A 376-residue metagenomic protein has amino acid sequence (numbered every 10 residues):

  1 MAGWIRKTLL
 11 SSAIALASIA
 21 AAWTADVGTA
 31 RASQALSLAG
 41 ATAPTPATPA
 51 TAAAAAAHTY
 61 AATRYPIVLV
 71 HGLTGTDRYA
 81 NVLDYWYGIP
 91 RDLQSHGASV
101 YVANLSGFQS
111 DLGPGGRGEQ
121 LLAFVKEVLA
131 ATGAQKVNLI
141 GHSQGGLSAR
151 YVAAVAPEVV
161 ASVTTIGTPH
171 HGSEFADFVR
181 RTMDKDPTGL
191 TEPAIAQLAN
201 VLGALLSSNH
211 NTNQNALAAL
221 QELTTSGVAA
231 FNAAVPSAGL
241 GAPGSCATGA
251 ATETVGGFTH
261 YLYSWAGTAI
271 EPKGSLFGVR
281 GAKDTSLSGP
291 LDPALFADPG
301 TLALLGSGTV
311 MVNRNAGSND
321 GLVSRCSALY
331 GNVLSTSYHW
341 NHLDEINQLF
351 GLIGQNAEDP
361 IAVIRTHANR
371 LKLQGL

Functional and structural regions predicted by a protein language model:
M1-S12: Bacterial N-terminal signal peptides that target proteins for export
S11-A22: Bacterial N-terminal signal peptides
A22-T42: Signal peptide processing junction and immediate N-terminal pro/mature segment of secreted/exported proteins
L38-G40, P44, H58-V137, K185-T188: Active-site catalytic motif of lipid deacylating hydrolases and related acyltransferases
I67, H71, G118-A229: Serine-dependent carboxylesterase/thioesterase catalytic core of lipase-like alpha/beta-hydrolase/SGNH enzymes
N81, E174-V179, K273-G278: Short aromatic-enriched loop/helix-cap "lid" or pocket-rim segments at secondary-structure transitions that line
L206-K273: Serine-hydrolase catalytic core
G249-L376: C-terminal catalytic-base region of ester-bond hydrolases, centering on the histidine of the charge-relay
